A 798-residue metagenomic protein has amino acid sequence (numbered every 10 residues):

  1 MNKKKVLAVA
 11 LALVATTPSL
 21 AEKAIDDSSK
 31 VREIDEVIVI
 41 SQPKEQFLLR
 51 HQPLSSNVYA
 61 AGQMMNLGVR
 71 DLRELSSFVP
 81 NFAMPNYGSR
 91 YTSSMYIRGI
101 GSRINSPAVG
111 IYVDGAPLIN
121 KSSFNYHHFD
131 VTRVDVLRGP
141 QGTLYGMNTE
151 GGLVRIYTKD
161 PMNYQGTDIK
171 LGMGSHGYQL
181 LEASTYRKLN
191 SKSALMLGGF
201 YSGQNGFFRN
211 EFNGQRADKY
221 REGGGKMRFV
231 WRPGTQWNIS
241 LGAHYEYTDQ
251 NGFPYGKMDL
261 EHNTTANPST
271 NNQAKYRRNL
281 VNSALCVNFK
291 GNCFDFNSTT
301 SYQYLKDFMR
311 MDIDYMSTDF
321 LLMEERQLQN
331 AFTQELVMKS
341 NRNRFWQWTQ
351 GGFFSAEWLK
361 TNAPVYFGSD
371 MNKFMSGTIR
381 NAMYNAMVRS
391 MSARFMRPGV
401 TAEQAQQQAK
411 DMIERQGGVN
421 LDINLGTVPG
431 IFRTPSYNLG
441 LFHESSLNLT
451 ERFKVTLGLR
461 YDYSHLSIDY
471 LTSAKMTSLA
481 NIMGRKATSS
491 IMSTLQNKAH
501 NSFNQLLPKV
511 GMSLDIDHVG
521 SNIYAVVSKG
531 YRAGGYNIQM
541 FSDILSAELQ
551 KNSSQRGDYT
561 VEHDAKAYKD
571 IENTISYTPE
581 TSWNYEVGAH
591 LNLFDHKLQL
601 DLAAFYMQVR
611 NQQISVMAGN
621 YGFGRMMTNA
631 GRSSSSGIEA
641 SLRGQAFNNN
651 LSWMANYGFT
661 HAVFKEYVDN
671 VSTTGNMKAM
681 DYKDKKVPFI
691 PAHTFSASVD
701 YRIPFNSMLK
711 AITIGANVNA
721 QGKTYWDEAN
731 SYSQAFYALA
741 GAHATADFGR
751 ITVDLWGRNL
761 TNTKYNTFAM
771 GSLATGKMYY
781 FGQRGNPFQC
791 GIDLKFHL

Functional and structural regions predicted by a protein language model:
V31-M65, S93-S94, V109, V134: N-terminal periplasmic "start-of-domain" segments of outer-membrane beta-barrel proteins
V37, L359, N372, Y531 (+2 more regions): C-terminal beta-signal and adjacent terminal beta-strands/loops of Gram-negative outer-membrane beta-barrel proteins
L72, M95-G99, Y112, N148-K170 (+2 more regions): N-terminal periplasmic accessory domains that precede and gate Gram-negative outer-membrane beta-barrel machines
D114-P140: Short acidic/polar hinge/loop motifs at secondary-structure boundaries that mediate gating or recognition
G166-D168, M173-Q204, F208, F212-Q250 (+8 more regions): Transmembrane beta-barrel wall of Gram-negative outer-membrane proteins
R209-Q215, F253-S269, D314-L321, P364-P429 (+5 more regions): Solvent-exposed loop segments that connect transmembrane elements
C286-M311, N522-V526, Q539, L545-T628 (+3 more regions): Membrane-embedded beta-barrel scaffold of Gram-negative outer-membrane proteins
K339, N343, T349, F353-S355 (+4 more regions): Gram-negative outer-membrane beta-barrel transporters
